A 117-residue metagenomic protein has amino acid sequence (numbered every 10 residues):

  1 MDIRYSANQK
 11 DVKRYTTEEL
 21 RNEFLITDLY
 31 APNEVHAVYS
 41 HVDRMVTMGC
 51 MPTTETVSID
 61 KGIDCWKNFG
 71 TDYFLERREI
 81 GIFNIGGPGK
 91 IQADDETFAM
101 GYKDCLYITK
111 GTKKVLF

Functional and structural regions predicted by a protein language model:
M1-G49: A short, N-terminal "cap"/entry segment at the start of jelly-roll beta-barrel domains of the cupin/DSBH fold
D28-P32, M45-L75, Q92: Conserved short histidine dyad/triad with adjacent acidic residue
H41, E76-R77, G101-Y102: Short, well-ordered loop/turn elements at secondary-structure boundaries
Y73-K90: Short, conserved beta-strand element in jelly-roll/cupin
P88, C105-L106, K110-F117: Histidine-centered metal-chelating micro-motifs
A93-K110: Short acidic-glycine-tyrosine-enriched beta hairpin
